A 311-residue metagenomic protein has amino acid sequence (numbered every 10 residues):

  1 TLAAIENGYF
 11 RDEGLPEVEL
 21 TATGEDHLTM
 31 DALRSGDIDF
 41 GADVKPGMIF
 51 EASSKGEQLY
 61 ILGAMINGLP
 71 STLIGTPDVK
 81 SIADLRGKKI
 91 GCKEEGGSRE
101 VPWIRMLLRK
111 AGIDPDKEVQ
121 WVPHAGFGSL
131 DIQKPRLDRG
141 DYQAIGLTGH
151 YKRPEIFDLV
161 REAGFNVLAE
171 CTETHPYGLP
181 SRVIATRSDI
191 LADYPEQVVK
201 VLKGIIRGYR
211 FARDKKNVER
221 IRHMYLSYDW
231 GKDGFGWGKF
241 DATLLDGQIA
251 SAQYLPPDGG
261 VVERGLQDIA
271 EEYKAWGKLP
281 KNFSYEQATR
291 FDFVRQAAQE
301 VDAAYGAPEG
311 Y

Functional and structural regions predicted by a protein language model:
T1-D131, R139-H150, V167-C171, Y177-G178: Short, glycine-/small- and polar/acidic-enriched structural segments that line small-molecule recognition paths
A4, A52, I156-L159, Y225 (+2 more regions): A generic structural signal for nonpolar/aromatic side chains embedded in well-ordered alpha-helices
A4, K45-P46, P102, I184-A185 (+2 more regions): A generic alpha-helix surface/boundary motif
D12-G14, T172-P176, S251-V261: Short, solvent-exposed loop/beta-turn-alpha elements that line the ligand-binding surface or hinge of extracytoplasmic
V18-A22, L28, Q120-P123, K239-P256 (+1 more regions): Short linear loop/turn motifs
S129-D233: Pocket-lining segment of extracytoplasmic ligand-binding domains
A192-P280: Secondary-structure end/capping motifs
Q267-Y311: Conserved C-terminal helix/tail region of periplasmic/extracytoplasmic solute-binding proteins
